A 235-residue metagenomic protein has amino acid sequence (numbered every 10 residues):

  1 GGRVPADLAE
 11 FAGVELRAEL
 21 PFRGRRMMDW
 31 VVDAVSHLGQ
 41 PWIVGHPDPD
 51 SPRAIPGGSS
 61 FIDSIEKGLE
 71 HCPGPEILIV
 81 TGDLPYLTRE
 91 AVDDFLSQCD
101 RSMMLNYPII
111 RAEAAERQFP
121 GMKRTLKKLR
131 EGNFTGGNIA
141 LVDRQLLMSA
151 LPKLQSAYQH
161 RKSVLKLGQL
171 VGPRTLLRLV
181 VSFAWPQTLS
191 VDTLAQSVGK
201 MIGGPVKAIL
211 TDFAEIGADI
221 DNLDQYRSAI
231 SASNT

Functional and structural regions predicted by a protein language model:
G1-G13: N-terminal nucleotide-binding beta1-loop-alpha1 segment
R3, P21, R25-I79, Y86-R89 (+1 more regions): Conserved N-terminal catalytic core of the sugar/cofactor nucleotidyltransferase
G13-E19: Short alpha-helical oligomerization interface
T88-K200, L210-A214: Conserved core of the sugar-phosphate nucleotidyltransferase
A208-L210, D219: Conserved active-site beta-strand element of glycosyltransferases/polysaccharide synthases
N222: Short, conserved phosphate/pyrophosphate- and ester-handling motifs at nucleotide-, phospho-/glycolipid
Q225-S231: Short amphipathic alpha-helices within nucleic acid-binding modules
S233-T235: C-terminal or late-domain output modules
